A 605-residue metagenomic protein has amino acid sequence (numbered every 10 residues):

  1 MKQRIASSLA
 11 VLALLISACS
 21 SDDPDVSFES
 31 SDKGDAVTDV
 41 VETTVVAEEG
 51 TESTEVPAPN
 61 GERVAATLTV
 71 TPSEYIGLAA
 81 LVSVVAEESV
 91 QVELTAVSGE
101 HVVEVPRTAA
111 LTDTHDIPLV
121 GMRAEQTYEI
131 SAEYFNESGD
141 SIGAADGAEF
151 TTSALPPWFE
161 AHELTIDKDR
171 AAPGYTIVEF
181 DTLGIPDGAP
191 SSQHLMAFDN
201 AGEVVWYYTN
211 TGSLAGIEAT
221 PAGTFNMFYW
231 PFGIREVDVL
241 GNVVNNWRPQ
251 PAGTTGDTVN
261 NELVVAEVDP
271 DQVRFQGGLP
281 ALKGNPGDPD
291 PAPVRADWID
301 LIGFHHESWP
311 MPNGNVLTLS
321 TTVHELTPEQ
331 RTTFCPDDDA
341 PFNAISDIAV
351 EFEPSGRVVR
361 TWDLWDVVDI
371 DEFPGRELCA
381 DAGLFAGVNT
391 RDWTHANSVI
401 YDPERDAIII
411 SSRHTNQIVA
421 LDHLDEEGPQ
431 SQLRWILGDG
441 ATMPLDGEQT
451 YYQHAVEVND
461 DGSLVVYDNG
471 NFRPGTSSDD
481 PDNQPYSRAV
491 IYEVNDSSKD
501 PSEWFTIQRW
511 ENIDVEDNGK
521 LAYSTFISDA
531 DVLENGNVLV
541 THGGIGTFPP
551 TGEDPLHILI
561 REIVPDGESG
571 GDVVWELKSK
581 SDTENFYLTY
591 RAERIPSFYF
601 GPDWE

Functional and structural regions predicted by a protein language model:
M1-L9: Bacterial N-terminal signal peptides that target proteins for export
L15-A18: C-terminal motif of bacterial Sec signal peptides marking the signal peptidase cleavage site
S20-G50: Short, low-complexity, disordered segments immediately C-terminal to signal peptides in bacterial exported proteins
G61-E74, L81, S89-V90, T127 (+1 more regions): Histidine-/acidic-rich catalytic cores in large beta-rich domains
T95-V103, E137, N200: Change "in extracellular beta-sheet-rich domains … of secreted and cell-surface proteins" to "in beta-sheet-rich domains
P106-T112: Short beta-strand segments within Ig-like beta-sandwich modules, predominantly Fibronectin type-III
D113-P118: Short S/T/G- and acidic-enriched coil/turn segments that sit immediately N-terminal to beta-strands in beta-sandwich
L119-T127: Surface-exposed, short loops/turns at beta-strand junctions within beta-sandwich domains
